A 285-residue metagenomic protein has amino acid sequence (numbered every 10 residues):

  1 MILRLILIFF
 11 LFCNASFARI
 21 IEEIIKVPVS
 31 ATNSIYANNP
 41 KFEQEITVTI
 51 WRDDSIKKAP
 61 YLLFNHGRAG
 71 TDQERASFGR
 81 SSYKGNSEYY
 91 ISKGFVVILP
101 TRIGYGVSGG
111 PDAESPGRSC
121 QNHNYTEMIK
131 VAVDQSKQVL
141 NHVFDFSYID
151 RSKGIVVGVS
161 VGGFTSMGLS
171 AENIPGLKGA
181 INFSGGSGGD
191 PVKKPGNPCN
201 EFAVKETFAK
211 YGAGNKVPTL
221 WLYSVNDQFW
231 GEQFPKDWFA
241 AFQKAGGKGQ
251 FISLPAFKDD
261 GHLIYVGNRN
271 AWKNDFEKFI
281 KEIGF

Functional and structural regions predicted by a protein language model:
R19-I56: N-terminal cap/lid segment of alpha/beta-hydrolase-fold proteins
K57-A59, G67-G109, F229: Short substrate-entry loop that stabilizes the transition state in hydrolases
N65, P100-R102, F183, L254-F257: Alpha/beta-hydrolase
N65-G67, Y223: The conserved beta1-alpha1 loop
S115-S147: Alpha/beta-hydrolase active-site loop
D134-V204: Primarily recognizes the serine-hydrolase "nucleophile elbow" in alpha/beta-hydrolase and SGNH/GDSL folds
G179, G185, D190-A245: The feature captures the conserved acid-bearing segment of alpha/beta-hydrolase catalytic domains
A245-F285: C-terminal catalytic histidine-bearing segment of alpha/beta-hydrolase fold enzymes
